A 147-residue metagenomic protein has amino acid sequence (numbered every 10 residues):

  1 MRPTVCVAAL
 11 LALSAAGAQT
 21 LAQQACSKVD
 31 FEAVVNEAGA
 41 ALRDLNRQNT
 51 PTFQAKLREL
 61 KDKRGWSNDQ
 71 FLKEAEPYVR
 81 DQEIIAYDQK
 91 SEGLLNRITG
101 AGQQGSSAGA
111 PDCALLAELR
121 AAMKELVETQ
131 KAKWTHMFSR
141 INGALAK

Functional and structural regions predicted by a protein language model:
M1-V7: Bacterial N-terminal signal peptides that target proteins for export
V7, A18-Q19: Long, positively charged binding patches that form subdomain-scale interaction surfaces for polyanionic ligands
L13-G17: N-terminal signal peptide c-region/cleavage motif recognized by signal peptidases
T20-W66: Immediate post-signal-peptide N-terminus of mature secreted/exported proteins
K28-F31, L45, N49, Q104-K147: C-terminal amphipathic alpha-helix
K63-V127: Long, amphipathic, charge-rich alpha-helical segments that form helical bundles/coiled-coils
